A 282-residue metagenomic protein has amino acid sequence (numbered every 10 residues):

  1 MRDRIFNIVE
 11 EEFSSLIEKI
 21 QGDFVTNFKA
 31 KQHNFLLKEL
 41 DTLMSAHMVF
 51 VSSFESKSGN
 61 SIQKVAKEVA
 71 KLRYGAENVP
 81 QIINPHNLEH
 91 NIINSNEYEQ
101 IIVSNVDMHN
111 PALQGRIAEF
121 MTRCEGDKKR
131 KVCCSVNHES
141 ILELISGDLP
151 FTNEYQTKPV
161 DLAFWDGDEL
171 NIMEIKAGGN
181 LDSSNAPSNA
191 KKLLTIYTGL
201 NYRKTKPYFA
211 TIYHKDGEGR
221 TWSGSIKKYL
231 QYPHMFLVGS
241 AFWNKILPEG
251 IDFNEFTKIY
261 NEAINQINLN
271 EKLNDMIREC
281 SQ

Functional and structural regions predicted by a protein language model:
M1-I92, E279-Q282: Nuclease-adjacent, charged terminal/linker segments that flank catalytic cores
D3-E10, W222-Q282: Non-catalytic C-terminal interaction segments of nucleic acid-processing enzymes
V51-S53, L144-P150, K176-S184: Surface-exposed cleft-lining segments at the edges of enzyme active sites
A70, V160-G179: Conserved catalytic cores of phosphodiester-cleaving nucleases, focusing on short active-site segments
A76-E77, T198-K206, K228-A241: Structural alpha-beta junctions
I82-G167: Active-site metal-binding core of divalent-cation-utilizing nuclease and nuclease-like domains
N171, T198-K228: Nucleic-acid nuclease catalytic cores
G178-N201: Mg2+/Mn2+-dependent nuclease catalytic core
